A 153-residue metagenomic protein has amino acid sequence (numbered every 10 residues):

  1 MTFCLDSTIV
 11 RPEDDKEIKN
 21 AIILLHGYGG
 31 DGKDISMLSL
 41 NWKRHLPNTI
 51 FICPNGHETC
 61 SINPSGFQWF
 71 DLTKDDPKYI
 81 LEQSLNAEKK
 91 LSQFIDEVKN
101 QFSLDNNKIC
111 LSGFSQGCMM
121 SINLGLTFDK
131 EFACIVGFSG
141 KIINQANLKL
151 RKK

Functional and structural regions predicted by a protein language model:
F3-L104: Serine-hydrolase catalytic machinery in alpha/beta-hydrolase-like enzymes
E13-D14, G140-K153: The feature captures the conserved acid-bearing segment of alpha/beta-hydrolase catalytic domains
M37, N123-T127: Active-site signature of alpha/beta-hydrolase-fold catalytic machinery across serine- and Asp/Cys-nucleophile hydrolases
P54-N55, S112, V136-S139: Alpha/beta-hydrolase-fold catalytic nucleophile elbow
S103-G113: Alpha/beta-hydrolase fold nucleophile elbow
S112-G117, S121: Gly/Ala-rich beta-loop-alpha elbow adjacent to hydrolase catalytic centers
M120-L124, A146: Hydrolases whose catalytic domains are alpha/beta-hydrolase-1, hotdog thioesterase, or metallo-beta-lactamase-like
K130-I143: A conserved short beta-strand
